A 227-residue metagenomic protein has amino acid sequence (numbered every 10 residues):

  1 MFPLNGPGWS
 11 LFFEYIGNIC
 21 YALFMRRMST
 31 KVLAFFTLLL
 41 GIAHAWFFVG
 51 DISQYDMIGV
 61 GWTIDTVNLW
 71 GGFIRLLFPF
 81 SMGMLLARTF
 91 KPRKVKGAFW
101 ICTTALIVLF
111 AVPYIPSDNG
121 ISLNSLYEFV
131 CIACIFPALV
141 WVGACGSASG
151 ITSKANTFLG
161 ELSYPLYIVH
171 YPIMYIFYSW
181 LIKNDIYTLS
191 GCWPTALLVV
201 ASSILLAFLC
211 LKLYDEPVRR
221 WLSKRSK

Functional and structural regions predicted by a protein language model:
M1-Y15, K31-V32, I42-V67, F73 (+1 more regions): Membrane-interface helix-loop-helix regions
G17, V199-L211: Alpha-helical transmembrane segments of multi-pass membrane transporters/translocases
F24-M28, G61-I204, R220-S226: Alpha-helical transmembrane segments in multi-pass integral membrane proteins
L38-I52, T104-S117: Aromatic-anchored segments of alpha-helical transmembrane domains
